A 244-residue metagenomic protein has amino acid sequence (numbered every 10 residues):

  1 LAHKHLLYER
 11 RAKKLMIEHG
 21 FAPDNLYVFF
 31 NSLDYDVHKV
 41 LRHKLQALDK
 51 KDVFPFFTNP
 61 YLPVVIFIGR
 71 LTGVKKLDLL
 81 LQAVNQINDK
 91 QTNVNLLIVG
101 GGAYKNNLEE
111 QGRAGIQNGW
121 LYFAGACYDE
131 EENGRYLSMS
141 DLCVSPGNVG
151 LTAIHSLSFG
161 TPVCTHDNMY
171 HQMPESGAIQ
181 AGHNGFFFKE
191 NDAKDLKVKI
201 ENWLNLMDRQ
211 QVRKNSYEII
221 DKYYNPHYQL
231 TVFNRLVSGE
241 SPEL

Functional and structural regions predicted by a protein language model:
L1-D52: Donor nucleotide-sugar binding/catalytic pocket of nucleotide-sugar-dependent glycosyltransferases
V53-K75, L81-V84: Conserved donor-binding/catalytic core segment of Leloir-type glycosyltransferases
V65, L80-V84, L96, L196 (+1 more regions): A structural motif in glycosyltransferase catalytic domains
V99, N106-C127: Nucleotide-activated donor-binding/catalytic signature segment of Leloir-type glycosyltransferases, i.e., the conserved
A126, H166, A181-A193, E201-M207: Conserved acidic donor-binding segment of nucleotide-sugar-dependent glycosyltransferases
R135-N148, T161-P162: Acidic donor-binding loop of glycosyltransferase active sites
P162-H171: Short hydrophobic beta-strand element within catalytic cores of glycosyltransferases and related nucleotide-activated
D195, N202, D208-Y223: A short, well-ordered alpha-helix in the C-terminal region of glycosyltransferases
